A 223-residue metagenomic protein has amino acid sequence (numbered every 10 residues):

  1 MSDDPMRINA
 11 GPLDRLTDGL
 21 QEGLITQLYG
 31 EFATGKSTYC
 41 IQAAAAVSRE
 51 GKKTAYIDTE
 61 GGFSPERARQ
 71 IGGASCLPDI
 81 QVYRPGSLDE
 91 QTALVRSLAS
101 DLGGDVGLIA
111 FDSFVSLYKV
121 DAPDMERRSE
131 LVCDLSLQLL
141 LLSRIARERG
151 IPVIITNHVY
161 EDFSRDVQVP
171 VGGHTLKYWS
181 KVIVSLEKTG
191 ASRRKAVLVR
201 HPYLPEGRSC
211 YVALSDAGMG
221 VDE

Functional and structural regions predicted by a protein language model:
M1-S2: Charged, amphipathic alpha-helical linker segments immediately N-terminal to NTP-binding catalytic cores
I8-L20: Pre-Walker A adenine-sensing motif
R15-L16, P65, F114: Histone-fold modules and their flanking histone-like tails across chromatin and transcription assemblies
D18-L20, A46-E50, G73-S75, S100-G104 (+2 more regions): Conserved catalytic network of the ASCE P-loop NTPase/AAA+ motor domain
Q21-S97: Conserved P-loop
P85-E90, V95-T175: P-loop NTPase motor core
R144-E223: Phosphate-binding/switch region of NTP-binding enzymes
